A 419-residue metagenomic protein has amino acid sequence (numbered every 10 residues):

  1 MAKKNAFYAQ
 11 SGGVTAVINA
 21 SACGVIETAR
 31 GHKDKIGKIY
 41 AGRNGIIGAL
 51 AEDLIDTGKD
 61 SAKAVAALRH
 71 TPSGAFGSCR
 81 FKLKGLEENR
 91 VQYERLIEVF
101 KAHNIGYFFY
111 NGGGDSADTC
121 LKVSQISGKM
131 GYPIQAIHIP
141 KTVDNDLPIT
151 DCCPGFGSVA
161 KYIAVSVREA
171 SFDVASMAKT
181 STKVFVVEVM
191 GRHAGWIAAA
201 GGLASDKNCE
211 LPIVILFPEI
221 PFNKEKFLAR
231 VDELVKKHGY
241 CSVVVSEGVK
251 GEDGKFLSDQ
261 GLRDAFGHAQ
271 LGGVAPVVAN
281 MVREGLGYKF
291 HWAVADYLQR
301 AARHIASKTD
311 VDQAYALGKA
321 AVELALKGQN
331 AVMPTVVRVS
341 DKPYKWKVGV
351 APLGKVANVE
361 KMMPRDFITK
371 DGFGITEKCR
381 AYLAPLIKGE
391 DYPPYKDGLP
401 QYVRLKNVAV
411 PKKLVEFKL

Functional and structural regions predicted by a protein language model:
A2-L54: N-terminal phosphate-binding or glycine-rich loops at protein starts, especially the Walker A/P-loop of NTPases
N5-T15, G74-R80, G106-G112, V184-V189 (+1 more regions): Short glycine-rich or small-residue beta-strand-to-loop segments that form or flank ligand, phosphate, metal/Fe-S
S11-G13, G42-I47, R80-F81, G113-G114 (+5 more regions): Short, ordered loop/turn segments at secondary-structure junctions
T15-V25, A49-L50, V91-E94, G114-K122 (+5 more regions): Short glycine/serine/threonine-rich phosphate/pyrophosphate-binding segments that cradle anionic phosphate groups
E52-G106, D115-S116, V143, R168: Glycine-rich oxoanion-binding loops at beta->alpha junctions
V99, Y110-G112, C120-M130, I137 (+1 more regions): Accessory alpha-helical/coil subdomains and C-terminal extensions that flank or cap enzyme catalytic cores
F256-L419: C-terminal non-catalytic interaction/assembly regions of soluble proteins
